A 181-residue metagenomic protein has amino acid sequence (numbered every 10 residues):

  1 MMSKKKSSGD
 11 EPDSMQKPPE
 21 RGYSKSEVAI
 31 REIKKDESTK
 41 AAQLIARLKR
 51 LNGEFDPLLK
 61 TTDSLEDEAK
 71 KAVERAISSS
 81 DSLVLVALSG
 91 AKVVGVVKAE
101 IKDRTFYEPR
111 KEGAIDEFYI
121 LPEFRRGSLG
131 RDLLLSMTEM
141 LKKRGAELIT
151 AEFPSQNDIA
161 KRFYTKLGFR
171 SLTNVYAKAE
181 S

Functional and structural regions predicted by a protein language model:
V28-L44: A short beta-loop-alpha structural element at the N-terminal edge of CoA-dependent acyl/N-acetyltransferase catalytic
K49-A72: Conserved GNAT-fold acetyl-CoA-binding loop/helix
K71-V86, A114: A short helix-loop-beta-strand connector motif used in the catalytic cores of GNAT acetyltransferases and, in some
V86, K92-I101: Conserved beta-strand in the GNAT
E117-I120, R126-E139, K166: Conserved acetyl-CoA-binding loop-helix of GNAT-fold acetyltransferases
R131, K143, S155-T173: Conserved active-site alpha-helix within GNAT-family acetyltransferase domains
K142-E152: Conserved GNAT acetyl-CoA-binding A-motif
T150-A160, A177-S181: Conserved beta-strand-loop-alpha-helix junction that forms the acyl-donor binding cleft
